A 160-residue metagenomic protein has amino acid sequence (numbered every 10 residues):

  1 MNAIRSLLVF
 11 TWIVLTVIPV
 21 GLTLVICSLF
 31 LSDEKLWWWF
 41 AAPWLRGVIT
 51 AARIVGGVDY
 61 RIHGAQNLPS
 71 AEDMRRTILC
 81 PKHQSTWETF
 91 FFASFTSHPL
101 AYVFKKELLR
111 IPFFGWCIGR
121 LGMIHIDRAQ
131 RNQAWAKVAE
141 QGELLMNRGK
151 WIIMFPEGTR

Functional and structural regions predicted by a protein language model:
M1-R61, W116-L121: A transmembrane-helix-recognition feature enriched in membrane-embedded lipid enzymes and envelope glyco-/phospholipid
D59-R160: Soluble catalytic domains of membrane acyltransferases
